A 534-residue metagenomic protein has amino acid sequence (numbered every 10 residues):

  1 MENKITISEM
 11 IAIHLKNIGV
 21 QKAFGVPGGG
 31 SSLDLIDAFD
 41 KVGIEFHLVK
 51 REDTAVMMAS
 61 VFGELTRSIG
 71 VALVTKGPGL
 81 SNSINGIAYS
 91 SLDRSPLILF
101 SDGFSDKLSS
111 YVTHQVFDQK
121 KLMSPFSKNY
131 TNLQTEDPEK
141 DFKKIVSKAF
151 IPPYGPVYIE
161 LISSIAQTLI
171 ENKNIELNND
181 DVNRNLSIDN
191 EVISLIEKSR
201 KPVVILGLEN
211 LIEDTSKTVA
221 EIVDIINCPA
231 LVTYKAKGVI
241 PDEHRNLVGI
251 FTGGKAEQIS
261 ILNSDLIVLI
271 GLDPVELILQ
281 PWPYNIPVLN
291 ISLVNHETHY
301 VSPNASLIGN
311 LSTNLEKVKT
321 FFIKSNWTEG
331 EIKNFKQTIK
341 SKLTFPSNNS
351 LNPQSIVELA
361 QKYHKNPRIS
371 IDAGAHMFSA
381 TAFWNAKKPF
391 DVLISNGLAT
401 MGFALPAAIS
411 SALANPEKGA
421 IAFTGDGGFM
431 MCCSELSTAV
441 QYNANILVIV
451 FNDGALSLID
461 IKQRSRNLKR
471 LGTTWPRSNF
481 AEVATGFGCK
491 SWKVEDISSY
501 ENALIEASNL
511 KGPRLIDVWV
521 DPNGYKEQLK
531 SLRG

Functional and structural regions predicted by a protein language model:
M1-N3, E160-L161, N172-N174, S194 (+2 more regions): Phosphate/pyrophosphate-binding active-site segments
E2-F322, L359, N445-V448: N-terminal alpha/beta PP-like core and its mobile active-site loop of ThDP/TPP-dependent enzymes
S8, I18, G28-A38, F335-S411: Active-site diphosphate/adenylate-binding microenvironment
V26-G28, H47-M57, A72-G79, D372-A373 (+4 more regions): Active-site nucleophile and cofactor-binding loops and adjacent substrate-binding regions of central metabolic enzymes
S31, E52-M57, L80, H376-F378 (+2 more regions): Short acidic loop-to-helix transition motifs that present clustered carboxylates
R51-E52, S110-V112, N179-I193, T252 (+5 more regions): A general structural motif
L108-Q115, H299, I308, L315 (+1 more regions): Thiamine diphosphate
I151, H364-K365, V440-N445: Basic phosphate/pyrophosphate-binding loop/patch that engages nucleotide-derived ligands
